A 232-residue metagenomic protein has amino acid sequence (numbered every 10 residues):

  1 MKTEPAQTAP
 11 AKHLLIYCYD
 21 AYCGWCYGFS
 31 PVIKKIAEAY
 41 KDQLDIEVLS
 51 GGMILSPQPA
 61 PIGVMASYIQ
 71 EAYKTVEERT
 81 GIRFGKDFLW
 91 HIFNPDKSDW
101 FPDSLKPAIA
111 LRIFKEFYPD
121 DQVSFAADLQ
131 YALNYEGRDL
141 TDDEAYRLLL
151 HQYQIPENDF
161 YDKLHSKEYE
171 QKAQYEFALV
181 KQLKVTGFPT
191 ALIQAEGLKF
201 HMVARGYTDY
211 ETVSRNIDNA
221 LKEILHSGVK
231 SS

Functional and structural regions predicted by a protein language model:
K2-E4: N-terminal leader/targeting and pre-domain segments
A6-P10, Q70-K74, A110, L149-Q154: A broad, low-specificity signal for short, low-complexity segments enriched in glycine/proline and polar/charged
P10, L105, V185-T186: A generic fold-level signal
P10-I16: Extreme N-terminal starter segment of soluble prokaryotic enzymes
H13, L44-I46, P189: Residue-level recognition of the N-termini of beta-strands and the immediately preceding loop/turn
Y17-C18, Y22, F29-E38, D128-S232: C-terminal cap of thioredoxin/glutaredoxin-like
S30-L133: Structural alpha/beta surface segment adjacent to cysteine/selenocysteine redox centers across thiol/disulfide enzymes
